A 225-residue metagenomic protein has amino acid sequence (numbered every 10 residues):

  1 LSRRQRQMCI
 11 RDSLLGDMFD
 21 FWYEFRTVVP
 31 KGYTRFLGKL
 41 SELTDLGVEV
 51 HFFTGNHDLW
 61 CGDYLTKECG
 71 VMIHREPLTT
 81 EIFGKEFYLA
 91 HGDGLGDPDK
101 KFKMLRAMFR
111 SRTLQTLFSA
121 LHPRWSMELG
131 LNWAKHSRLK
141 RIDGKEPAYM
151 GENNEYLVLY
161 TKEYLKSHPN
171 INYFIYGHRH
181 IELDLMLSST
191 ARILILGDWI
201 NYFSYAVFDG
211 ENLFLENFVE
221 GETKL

Functional and structural regions predicted by a protein language model:
L1-I10: Single conserved hydrophobic/aromatic residue that forms the stacking wall/gate of nucleotide- or nucleobase-binding
R4, G32-G47: Catalytic-core regions built around general acid/base machinery
R11-V28, E49-D58, R124-N132, H136-K145: Active-site neighborhood of divalent metal-dependent phosphoester/pyrophosphate hydrolases
S13, H51, F87, Y173-F174: Hydrophobic "anchor" residues on beta-strands that sit immediately upstream of conserved functional sites
M18-G38, H57-V71, L185-S189: Metal-dependent catalytic neighborhoods of phosphoester/phosphodiester hydrolases
S41-L89, D99-F109, T113-T116: Extended active-site neighborhood of metal-dependent phosphoesterases/phosphodiesterases
G70-R75, Y88, D93, D97-L105 (+2 more regions): Conserved beta-sheet core of the metallophosphoesterase superfamily
G92-Y156: Active-site-proximal loop/helix segment associated with metal-binding centers of metalloenzymes
